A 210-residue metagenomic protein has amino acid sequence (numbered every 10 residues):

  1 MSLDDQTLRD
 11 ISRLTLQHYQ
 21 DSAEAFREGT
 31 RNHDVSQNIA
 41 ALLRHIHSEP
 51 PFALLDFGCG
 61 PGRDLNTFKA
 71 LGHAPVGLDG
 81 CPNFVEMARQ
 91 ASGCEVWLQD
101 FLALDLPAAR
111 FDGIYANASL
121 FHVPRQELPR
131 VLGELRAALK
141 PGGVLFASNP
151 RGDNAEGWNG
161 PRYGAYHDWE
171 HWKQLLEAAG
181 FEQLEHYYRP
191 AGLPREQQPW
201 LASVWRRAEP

Functional and structural regions predicted by a protein language model:
S2-E49: Conserved class I S-adenosyl-L-methionine
L55, P61-A103: Class I SAM-dependent methyltransferase SAM/SAH-binding core
L102-I114: A short acidic, Gly/Pro-enriched loop at the edge of an enzyme's catalytic core that lines a small-molecule cofactor
P129-P141: A short glycine-rich, Lys/Arg-flanked "PGG" loop and its adjoining helix->strand segment in the class I
G142-N149: Conserved beta-strand signature within the Rossmann-like core of class I S-adenosyl-L-methionine
A155-H171: Acceptor-substrate binding/catalytic loop of class I
F181-G192: Conserved S-adenosyl-L-methionine
A191-P210: Core SAM-dependent methyltransferase catalytic element
